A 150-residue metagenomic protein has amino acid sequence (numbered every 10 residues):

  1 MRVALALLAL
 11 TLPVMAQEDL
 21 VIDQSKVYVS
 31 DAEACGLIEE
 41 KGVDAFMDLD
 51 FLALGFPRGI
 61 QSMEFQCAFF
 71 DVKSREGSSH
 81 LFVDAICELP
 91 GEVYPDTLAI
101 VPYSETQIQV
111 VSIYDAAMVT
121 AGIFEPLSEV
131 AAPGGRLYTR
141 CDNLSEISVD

Functional and structural regions predicted by a protein language model:
M1-L7: Sec-dependent signal peptide recognition, specifically the positively charged N-region followed immediately by
L12-E18: Sec/Tat signal peptide C-region and signal peptidase I cleavage site
E18-D19, V29-S62, E92-Y94: Short, solvent-exposed loop/hinge segments that bridge or flank secondary-structure elements
Q24-V27: A glycine-anchored, Pro-Gly-centered beta-turn/N-cap motif
E33-K41, Q66-F70, I86-E88, R140-D142: Sequence contexts marking disulfide-bonded cysteines in secreted/extracellular proteins
R58-T106: Contiguous, well-ordered beta-strand patches that form the walls/edges of small beta-barrel/beta-sandwich domains
D96-F124: Helix-rich interaction surfaces within compact, conserved domain-sized segments that mediate assembly or partner
Y114-D150: Edge beta-strand at a domain terminus
